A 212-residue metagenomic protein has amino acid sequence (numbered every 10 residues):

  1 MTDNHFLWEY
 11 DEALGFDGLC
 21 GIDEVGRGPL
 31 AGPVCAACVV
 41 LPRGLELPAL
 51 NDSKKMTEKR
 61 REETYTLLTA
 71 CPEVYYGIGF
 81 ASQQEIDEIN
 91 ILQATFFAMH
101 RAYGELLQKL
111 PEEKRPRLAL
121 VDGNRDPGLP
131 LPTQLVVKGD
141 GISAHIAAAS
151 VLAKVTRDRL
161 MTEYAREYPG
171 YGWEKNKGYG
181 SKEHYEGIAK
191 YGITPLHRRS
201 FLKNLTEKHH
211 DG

Functional and structural regions predicted by a protein language model:
M1-G212: RNase H-like, Mg2+-dependent phosphodiesterase core, and more generally RNA phosphate-backbone-engaging helix-loop
